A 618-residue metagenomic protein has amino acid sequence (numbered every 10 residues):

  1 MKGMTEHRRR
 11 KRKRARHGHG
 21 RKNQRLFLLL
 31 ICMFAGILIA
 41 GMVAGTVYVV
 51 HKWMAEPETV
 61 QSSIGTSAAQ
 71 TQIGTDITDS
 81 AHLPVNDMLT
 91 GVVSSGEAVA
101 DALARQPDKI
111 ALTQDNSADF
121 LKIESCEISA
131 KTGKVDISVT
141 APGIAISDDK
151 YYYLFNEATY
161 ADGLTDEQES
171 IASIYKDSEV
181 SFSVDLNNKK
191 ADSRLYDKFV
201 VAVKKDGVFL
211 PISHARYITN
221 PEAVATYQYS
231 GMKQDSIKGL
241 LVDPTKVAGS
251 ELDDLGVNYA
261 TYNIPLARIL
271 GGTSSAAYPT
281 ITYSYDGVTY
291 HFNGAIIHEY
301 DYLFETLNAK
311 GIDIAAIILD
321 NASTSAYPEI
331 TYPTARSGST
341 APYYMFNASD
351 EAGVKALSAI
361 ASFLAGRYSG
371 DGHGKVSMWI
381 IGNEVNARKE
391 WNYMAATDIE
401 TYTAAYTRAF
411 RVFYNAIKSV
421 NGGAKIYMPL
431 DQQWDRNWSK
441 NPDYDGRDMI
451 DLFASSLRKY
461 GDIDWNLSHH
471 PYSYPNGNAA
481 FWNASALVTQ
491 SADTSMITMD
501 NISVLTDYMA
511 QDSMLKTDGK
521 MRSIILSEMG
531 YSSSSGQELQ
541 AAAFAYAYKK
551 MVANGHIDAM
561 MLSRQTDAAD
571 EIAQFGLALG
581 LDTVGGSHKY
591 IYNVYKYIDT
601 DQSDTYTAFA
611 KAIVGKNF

Functional and structural regions predicted by a protein language model:
M1-T78: Gram-positive cell-envelope targeting signals
G91-K131: Short, compositionally biased P/S/T/A/G/V-rich stretches that sit at domain boundaries
G133-I146: Aromatic/hydrophobic beta-strand junction motif of beta-rich domains
S193-V208: Short, aromatic- and glycine-rich surface loops/edge beta-strands on solvent-exposed regions
I212-R268: Boundary/entry segment of secreted carbohydrate-active catalytic domains
N258-R436, Y474-P475, D567-I572: Substrate-binding cleft and catalytic face of glycoside hydrolase catalytic domains, especially the flexible beta-alpha
I360, G372-K375, Y402-E538: Noncatalytic carbohydrate-binding groove/subsite architecture in carbohydrate-active enzymes
E390, G536-K550, N554-F618: Aromatic-rich peripheral "rim/lid" segments of glycoside hydrolase catalytic domains that contact and position glycan
